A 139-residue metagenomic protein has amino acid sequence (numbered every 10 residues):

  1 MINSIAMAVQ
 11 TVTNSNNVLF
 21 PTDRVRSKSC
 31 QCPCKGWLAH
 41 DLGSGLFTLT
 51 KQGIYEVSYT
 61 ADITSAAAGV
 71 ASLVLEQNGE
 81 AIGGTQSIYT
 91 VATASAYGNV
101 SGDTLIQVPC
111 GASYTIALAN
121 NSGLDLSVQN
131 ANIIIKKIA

Functional and structural regions predicted by a protein language model:
M1-A139: Extracellular jelly-roll beta-sandwich "head" domains, especially the C-terminal globular C1q domain
